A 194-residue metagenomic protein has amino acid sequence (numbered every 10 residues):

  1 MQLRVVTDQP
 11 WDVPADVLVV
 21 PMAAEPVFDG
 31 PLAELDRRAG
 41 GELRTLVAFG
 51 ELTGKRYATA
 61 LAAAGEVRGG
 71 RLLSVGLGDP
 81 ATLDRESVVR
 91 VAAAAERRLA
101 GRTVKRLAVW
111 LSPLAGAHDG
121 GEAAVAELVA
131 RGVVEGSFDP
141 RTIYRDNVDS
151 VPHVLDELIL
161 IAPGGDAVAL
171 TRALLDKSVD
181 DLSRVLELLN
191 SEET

Functional and structural regions predicted by a protein language model:
M1-T194: Glycine-/small-residue-enriched capping loops at alpha/beta junctions
